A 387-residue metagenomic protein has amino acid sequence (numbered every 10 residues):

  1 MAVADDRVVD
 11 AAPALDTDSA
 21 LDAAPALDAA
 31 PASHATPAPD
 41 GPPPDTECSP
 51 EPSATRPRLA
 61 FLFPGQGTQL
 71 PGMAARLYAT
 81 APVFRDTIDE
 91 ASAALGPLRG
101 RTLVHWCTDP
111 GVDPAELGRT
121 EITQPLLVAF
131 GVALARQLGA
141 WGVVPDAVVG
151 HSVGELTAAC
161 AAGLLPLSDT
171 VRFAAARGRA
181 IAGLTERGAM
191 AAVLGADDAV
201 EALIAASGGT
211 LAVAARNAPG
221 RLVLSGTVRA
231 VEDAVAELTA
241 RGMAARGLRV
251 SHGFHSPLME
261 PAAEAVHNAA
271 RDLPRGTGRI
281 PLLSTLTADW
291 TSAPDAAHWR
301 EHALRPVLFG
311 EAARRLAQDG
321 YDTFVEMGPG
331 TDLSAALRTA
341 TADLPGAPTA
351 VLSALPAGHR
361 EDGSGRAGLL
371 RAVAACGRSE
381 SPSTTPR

Functional and structural regions predicted by a protein language model:
A2-D18, P39-P64, Q69-P71, A115-G118 (+10 more regions): Flexible, low-complexity linker/loop segments at domain and module junctions
D10, P50-L203, A244-G253, T323-A336 (+3 more regions): FabD-like malonyl-/acyl-CoA
A12-A38: Acidic, glycine-centered low-complexity repeats within long intrinsically disordered regions
A60, L77, V223, R300-L304: Short, well-ordered beta-strand elements within core beta-sheets of diverse protein domains
A192, M243-M327, T331-A335, D362-P386: Acyltransferase
D197, G226-V231: Helix N-cap motif at beta-to-alpha junctions
G220-G226: A generic structural motif
